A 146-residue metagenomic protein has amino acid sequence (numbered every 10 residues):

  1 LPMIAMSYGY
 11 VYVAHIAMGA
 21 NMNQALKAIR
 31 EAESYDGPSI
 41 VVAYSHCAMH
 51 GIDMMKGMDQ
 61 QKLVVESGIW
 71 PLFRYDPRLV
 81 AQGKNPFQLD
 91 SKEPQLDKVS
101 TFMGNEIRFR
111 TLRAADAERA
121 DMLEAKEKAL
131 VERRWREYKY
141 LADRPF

Functional and structural regions predicted by a protein language model:
L1-Q95, V99: Glycine-rich ThDP/TPP pyrophosphate-binding loop and its adjacent helix/strand module within ThDP-dependent enzymes
A25-A32, M54-K56, L79-F146: Metallocofactor- and cofactor-centric catalytic cores in central/energy metabolism, strongly enriched
